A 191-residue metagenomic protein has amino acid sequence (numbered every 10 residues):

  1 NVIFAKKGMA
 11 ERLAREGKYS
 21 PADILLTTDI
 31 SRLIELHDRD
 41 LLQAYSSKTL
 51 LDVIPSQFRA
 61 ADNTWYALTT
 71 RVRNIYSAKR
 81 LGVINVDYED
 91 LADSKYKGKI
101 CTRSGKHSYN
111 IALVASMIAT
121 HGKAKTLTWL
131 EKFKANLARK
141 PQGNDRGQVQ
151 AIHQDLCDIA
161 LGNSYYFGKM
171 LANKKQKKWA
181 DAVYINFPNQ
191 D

Functional and structural regions predicted by a protein language model:
N1-I34: Early extracytoplasmic/lumenal segment of secretory-pathway proteins
A5-K6, L26-S31, T49, N144-D145 (+1 more regions): Beta->alpha turn/N-cap motifs
G17-L25, L41, Y96-G98, Q154-G162: Alpha-to-beta junction loops
S20-L25, Q43-I75, E89, K99-T102: A structural signal for short loop-to-beta-strand junctions that line the ligand-binding cleft of periplasmic/secreted
I30-L41, A60-V86, V114-A115: Periplasmic solute-binding protein
L36-A44, S56-N63, M170-F187: Ligand-binding "clamshell"
G82-Y96: Flexible hinge/capping segments at coil-to-helix
G105, Y109, S116-F187: Ligand-binding pocket segment of bilobal, Venus flytrap-like solute-binding proteins
